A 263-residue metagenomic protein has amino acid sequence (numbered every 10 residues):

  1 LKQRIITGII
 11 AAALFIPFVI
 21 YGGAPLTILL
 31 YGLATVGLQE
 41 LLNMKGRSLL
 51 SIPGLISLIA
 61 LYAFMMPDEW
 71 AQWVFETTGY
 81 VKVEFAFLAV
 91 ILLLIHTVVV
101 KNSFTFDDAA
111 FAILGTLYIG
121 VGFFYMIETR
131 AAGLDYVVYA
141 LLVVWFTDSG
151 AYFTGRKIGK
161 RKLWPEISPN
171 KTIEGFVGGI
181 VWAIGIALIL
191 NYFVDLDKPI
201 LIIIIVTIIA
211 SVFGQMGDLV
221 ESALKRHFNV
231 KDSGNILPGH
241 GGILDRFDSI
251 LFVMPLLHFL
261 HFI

Functional and structural regions predicted by a protein language model:
L1-T172, F176-I208: Membrane-embedded alpha-helical bundles of polytopic integral membrane proteins
T7, N43, A151, E221-L224 (+1 more regions): Hydrophobic side chains within alpha-helical segments
A13-L14, G234, L251-F252: Hydrophobic alpha-helical transmembrane segments of integral membrane proteins, especially lipid-exposed positions
F146-R156, G214-R226: Short helical (or helix-break) motifs at transmembrane helix termini and adjacent helical loops in multi-pass membrane
S168, T172, G242, S249 (+1 more regions): Residue-level recognition of oxygen-bearing side chains
H227-S249: Interfacial loop-to-transmembrane junctions
H258-I263: Juxtamembrane boundary at the C-terminal end of a transmembrane helix
